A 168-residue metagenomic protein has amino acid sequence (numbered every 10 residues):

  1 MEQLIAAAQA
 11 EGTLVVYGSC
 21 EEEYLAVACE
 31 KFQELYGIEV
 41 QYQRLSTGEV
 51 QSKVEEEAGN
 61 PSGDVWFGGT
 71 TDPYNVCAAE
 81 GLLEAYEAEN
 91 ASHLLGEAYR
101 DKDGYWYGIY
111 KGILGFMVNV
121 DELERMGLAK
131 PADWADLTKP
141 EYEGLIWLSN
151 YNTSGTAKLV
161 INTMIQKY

Functional and structural regions predicted by a protein language model:
M1-V15, Q33-E34, T138-E141: Immediate post-signal peptide segment of exported/extracytoplasmic ligand-binding proteins
V15-C29, Q41-E57, P61-Y168: Extracytoplasmic ligand-binding site segments that recognize negatively charged/polar headgroups
A28-Y36: A short alpha-helix/helix-coil micro-patch that ends at or immediately precedes a cysteine
